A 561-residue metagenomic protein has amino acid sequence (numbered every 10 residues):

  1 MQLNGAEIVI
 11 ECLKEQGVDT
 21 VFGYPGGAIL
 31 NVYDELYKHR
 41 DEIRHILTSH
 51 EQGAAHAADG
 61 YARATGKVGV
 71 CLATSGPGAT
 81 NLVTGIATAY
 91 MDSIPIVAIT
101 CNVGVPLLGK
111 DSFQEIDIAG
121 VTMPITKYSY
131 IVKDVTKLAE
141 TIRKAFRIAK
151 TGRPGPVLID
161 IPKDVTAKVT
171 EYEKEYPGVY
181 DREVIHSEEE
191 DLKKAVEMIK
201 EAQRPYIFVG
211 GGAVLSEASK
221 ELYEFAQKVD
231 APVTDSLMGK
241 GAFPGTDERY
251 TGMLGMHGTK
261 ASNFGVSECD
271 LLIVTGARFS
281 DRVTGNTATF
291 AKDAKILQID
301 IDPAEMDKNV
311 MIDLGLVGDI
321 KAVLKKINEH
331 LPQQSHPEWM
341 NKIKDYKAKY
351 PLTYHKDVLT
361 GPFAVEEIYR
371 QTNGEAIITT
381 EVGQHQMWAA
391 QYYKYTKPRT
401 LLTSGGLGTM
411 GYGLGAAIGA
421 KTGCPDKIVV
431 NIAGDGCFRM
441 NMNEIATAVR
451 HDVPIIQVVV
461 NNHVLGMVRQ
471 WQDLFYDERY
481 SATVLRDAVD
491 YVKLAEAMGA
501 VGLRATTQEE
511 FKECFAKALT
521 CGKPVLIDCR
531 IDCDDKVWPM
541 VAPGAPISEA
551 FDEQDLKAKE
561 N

Functional and structural regions predicted by a protein language model:
M1-L331, E367, Q371-G374, P454-V459 (+2 more regions): N-terminal alpha/beta PP-like core and its mobile active-site loop of ThDP/TPP-dependent enzymes
A6-I10, K14, V18-D19, G27 (+2 more regions): Active-site diphosphate/adenylate-binding microenvironment
Y24-G26, H45-H56, C71-G78, K133-D134 (+6 more regions): Active-site nucleophile and cofactor-binding loops and adjacent substrate-binding regions of central metabolic enzymes
I46, D181-V184, S404-L407, D477-R486 (+2 more regions): A short acidic, glycine-rich active-site loop that binds or catalyzes chemistry on phosphate/adenosine moieties
Q114, R450-P543: Thiamine diphosphate
T136, Y172, D293-Q384, Q508-F515 (+1 more regions): Phosphate/pyrophosphate-binding active-site segments
I296, I368, T380, G419 (+6 more regions): Hydrophobic, well-ordered secondary-structure elements that form the walls of internal hydrophobic environments
Y412, A416-P454, V460: Catalytic phosphate/nucleotide-handling subdomain of diverse soluble enzymes
